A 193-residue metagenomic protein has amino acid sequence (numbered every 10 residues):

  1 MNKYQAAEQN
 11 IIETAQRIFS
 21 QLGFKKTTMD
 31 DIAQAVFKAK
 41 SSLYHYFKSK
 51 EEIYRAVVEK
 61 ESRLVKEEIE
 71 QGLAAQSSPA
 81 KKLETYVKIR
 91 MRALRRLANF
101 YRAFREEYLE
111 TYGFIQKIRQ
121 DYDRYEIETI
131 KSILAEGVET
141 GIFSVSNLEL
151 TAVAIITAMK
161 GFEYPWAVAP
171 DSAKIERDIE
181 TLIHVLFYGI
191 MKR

Functional and structural regions predicted by a protein language model:
A6, N10, T14, I18-E52 (+1 more regions): Helix-turn-helix
I12, Y54, V58, S62 (+1 more regions): Amphipathic, non-transmembrane alpha-helical scaffold segments
Q21-K25, Q76, L97, T140-G141: Short coil/turn segments at alpha/beta junctions that flank glycine-rich nucleotide-binding fingerprints
A56, K60, E67-R96, T151-I155: Hydrophobic alpha-helical connector segments
G72, Y101-Y108, W166-A169: Secondary-structure edge/capping motif, primarily at the C-terminal ends of alpha-helices and the immediately following
A80-K81, Q120-D123, A135-A154, K174-R177 (+1 more regions): All-alpha amphipathic helical-bundle segments outside canonical DNA-binding/catalytic cores that form hydrophobic
I89-K131, E139: Short secondary-structure transition hinges
R92, E128, S132-E139, I156-A158 (+1 more regions): C-terminal peripheral helix-coil segments that are non-catalytic and often amphipathic
